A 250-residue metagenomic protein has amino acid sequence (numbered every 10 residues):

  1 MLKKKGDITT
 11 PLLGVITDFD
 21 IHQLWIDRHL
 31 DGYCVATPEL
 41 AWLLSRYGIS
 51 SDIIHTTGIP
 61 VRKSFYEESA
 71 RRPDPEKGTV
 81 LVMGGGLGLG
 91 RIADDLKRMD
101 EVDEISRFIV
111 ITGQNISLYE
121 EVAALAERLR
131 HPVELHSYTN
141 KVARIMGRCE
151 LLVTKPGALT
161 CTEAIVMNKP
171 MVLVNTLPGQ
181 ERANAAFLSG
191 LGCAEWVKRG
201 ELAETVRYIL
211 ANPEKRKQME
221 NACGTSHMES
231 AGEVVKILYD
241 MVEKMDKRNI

Functional and structural regions predicted by a protein language model:
K4-T56, P60-S64: Active-site-proximal region of nucleotide-activated glycan assembly enzymes, centered on histidine/acidic-rich loops
P60-P75: Acidic anion/phosphate-binding donor-loop and adjacent secondary structure in glycosyltransferase catalytic cores
D74-R148: Donor-nucleotide binding loops and adjacent catalytic segments primarily of GT-B fold Leloir glycosyltransferases
A143, C161-M167, A186: Short alpha-helical segment that forms part of, or immediately flanks, the ligand-binding pocket in carbohydrate-active
G147-P156: Acidic donor-binding loop of glycosyltransferase active sites
C149-E150, N168-P170: A short alpha->beta transition loop at the rim of the catalytic pocket in nucleotide-sugar-dependent
G179-V206: Change "using UDP/GDP/dTDP sugars" to "using nucleotide sugars
E195, G200-E201, R207-G224, D240-R248: Conserved donor-nucleotide binding/catalytic region of nucleotide-linked donor-dependent transferases
